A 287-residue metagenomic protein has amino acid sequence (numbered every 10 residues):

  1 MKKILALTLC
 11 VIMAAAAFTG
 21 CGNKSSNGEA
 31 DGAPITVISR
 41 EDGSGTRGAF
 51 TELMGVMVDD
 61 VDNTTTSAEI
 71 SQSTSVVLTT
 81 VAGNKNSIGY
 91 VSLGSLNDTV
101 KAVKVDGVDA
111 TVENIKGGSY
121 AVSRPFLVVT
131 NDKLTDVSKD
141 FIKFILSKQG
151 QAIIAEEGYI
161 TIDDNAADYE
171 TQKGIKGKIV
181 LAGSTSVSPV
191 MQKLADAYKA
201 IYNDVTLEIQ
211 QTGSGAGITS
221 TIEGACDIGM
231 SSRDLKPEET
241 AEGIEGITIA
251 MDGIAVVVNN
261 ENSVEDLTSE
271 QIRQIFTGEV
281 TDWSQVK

Functional and structural regions predicted by a protein language model:
M1-T8: Positively charged n-region of N-terminal signal peptides that target proteins for export
I4, A17, G22-K287: Exported/periplasmic ABC-transporter solute-binding proteins
L9, M13-A17: Hydrophobic core
